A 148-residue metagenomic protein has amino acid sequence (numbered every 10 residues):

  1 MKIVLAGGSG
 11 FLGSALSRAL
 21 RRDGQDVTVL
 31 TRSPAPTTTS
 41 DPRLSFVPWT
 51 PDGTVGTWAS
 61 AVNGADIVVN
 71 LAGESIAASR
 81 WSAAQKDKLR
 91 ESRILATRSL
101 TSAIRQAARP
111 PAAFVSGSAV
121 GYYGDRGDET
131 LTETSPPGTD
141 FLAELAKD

Functional and structural regions predicted by a protein language model:
K2, D66-I67, A113: Structural motif
I3-D23: N-terminal Rossmann NAD(P)H-binding glycine-rich loop of SDR-like oxidoreductase domains
A6, L30, L71-A72, F114-V120: SDR active-site strand-loop-helix element
V27: Short beta-strand element of Class I
L30-P36: Short, polar loop motifs at secondary-structure junctions
P36, R43-A96: NAD(P)H-binding glycine-rich loop region in Rossmannoid oxidoreductase-like domains and their noncatalytic homologs
K86-K88, R98-D140: Conserved Rossmann-fold NAD(P)-dependent oxidoreductase catalytic core, especially the SDR/UDP-sugar
T139-D148: Active-site Tyr-X1-5-Lys
